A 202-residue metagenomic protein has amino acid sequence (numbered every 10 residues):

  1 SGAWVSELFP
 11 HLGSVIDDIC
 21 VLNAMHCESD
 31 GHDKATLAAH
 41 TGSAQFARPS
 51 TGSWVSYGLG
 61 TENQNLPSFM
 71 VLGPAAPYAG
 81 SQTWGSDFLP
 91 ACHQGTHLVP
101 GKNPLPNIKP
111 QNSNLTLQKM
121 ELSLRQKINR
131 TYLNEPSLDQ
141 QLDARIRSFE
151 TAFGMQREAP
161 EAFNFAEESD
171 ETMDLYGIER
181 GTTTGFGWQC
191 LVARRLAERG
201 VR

Functional and structural regions predicted by a protein language model:
S1-R202: Ligand-binding pockets and gating/stacking loops
